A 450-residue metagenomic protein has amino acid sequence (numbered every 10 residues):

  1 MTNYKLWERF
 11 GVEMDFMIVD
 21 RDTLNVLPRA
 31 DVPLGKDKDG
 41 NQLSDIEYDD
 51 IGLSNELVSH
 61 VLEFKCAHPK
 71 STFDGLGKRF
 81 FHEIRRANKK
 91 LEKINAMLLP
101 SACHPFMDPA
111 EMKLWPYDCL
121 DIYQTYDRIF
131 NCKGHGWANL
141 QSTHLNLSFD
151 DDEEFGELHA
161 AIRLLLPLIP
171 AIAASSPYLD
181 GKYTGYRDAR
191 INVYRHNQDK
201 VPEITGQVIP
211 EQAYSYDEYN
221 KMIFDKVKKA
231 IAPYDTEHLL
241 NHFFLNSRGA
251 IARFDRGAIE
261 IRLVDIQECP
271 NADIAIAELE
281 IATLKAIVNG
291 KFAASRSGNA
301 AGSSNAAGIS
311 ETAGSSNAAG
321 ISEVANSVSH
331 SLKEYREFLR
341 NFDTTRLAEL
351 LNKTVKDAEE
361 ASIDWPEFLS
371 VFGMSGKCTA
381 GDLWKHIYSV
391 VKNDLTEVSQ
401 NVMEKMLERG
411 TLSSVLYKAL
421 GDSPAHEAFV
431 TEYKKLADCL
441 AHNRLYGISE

Functional and structural regions predicted by a protein language model:
M1-L76, R86-K90, E153, A171 (+2 more regions): C-terminal accessory/tail domains of diverse enzymes
E56-T143: Well-ordered mid-protein domain cores that form the structural environment of catalytic cofactors
D74-F81, L120, N139, F149-A160 (+2 more regions): Short, amphipathic alpha-helical segments
M97-A110, S175-T184, S327: Short, glycine/acidic-rich hinge or "gate" loops at secondary-structure transitions that mediate conformational
D127-L179: Internal, well-ordered domain-core segments that constitute the primary functional module of diverse proteins
S297-V324: Long, intrinsically disordered low-complexity tandem-repeat segments
